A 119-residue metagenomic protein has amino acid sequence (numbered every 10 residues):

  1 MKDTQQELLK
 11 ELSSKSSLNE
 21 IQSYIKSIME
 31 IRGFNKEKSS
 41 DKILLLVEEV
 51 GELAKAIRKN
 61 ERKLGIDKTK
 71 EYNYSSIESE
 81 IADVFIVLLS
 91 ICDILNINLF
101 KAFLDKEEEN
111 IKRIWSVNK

Functional and structural regions predicted by a protein language model:
M1-I81, F85-K119: Flexible "arm" and connector segments at domain edges
